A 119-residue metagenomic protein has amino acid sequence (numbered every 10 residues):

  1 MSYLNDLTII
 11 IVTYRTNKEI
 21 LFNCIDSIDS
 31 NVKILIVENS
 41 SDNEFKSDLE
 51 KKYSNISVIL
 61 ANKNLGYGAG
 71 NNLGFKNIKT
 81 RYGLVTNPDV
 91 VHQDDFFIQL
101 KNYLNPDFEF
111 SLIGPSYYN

Functional and structural regions predicted by a protein language model:
N5-I11, I28, K33-V37: Hydrophobic targeting segments
I11-T13, E38, Y67, G114: Short beta-strand/turn micro-motifs composed of small residues that flank or help shape donor/cofactor-binding pockets
T13-S30: Short, well-formed alpha-helical segments that are part of the catalytic scaffolds of diverse glycosyltransferases
E38-K46: A conserved acidic beta->alpha catalytic loop
A61-I78: Glycine-rich, basic loop-to-helix element that forms the pyrophosphate-binding segment of sugar-nucleotide handling
G83: Short aromatic/hydrophobic "clamp" motif used to bind/position activated sugar donors
N87-V91: The conserved acidic donor/metal-binding loop of glycosyltransferases
D94-N119: Conserved donor NDP-sugar-binding/catalytic core segment of glycosyltransferases
